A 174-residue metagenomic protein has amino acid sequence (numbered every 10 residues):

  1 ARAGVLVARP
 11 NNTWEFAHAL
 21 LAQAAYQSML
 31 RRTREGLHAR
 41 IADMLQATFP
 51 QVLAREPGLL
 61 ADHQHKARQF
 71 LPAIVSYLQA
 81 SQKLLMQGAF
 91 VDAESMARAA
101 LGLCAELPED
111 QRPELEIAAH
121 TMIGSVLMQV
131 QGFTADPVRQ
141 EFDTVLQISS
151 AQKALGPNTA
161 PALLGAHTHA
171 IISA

Functional and structural regions predicted by a protein language model:
A1-L107: Short secondary-structure boundary elements
M96-A174: Internal alpha-solenoid helical repeat scaffolds
